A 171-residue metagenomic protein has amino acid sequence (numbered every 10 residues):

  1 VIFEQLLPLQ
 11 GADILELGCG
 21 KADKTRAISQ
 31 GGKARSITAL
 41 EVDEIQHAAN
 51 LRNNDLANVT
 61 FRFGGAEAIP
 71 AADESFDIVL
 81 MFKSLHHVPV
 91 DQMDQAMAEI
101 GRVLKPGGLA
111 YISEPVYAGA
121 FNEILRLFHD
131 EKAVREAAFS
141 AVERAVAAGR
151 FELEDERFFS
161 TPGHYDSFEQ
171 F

Functional and structural regions predicted by a protein language model:
V1-A12, A27: Conserved alpha-helix/loop element of class I SAM-dependent methyltransferases that forms part of the SAM/SAH-binding
L15, G20-A68: Class I SAM-dependent methyltransferase SAM/SAH-binding core
E67-V79: A short acidic, Gly/Pro-enriched loop at the edge of an enzyme's catalytic core that lines a small-molecule cofactor
D77-Q92: A short SAM/SAH-binding and catalytic strip from SAM-dependent methyltransferases
D94-P106: A short glycine-rich, Lys/Arg-flanked "PGG" loop and its adjoining helix->strand segment in the class I
L109-A137: Conserved class I S-adenosyl-L-methionine
R135-R150: Short alpha-helix
F158-F171: C-terminal helical/coil "lid" or tail adjacent to the Rossmann-like core of SAM-dependent
